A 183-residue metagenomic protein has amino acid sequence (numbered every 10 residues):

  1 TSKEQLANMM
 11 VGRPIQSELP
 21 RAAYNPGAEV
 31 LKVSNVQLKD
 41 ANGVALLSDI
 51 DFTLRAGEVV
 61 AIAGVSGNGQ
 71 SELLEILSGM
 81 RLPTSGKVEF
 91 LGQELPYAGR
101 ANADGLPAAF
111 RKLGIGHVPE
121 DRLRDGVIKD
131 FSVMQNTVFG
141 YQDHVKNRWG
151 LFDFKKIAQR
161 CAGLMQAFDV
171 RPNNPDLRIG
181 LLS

Functional and structural regions predicted by a protein language model:
T1-S183: Glycine-rich phosphate-binding loops of nucleotide-dependent enzymes
